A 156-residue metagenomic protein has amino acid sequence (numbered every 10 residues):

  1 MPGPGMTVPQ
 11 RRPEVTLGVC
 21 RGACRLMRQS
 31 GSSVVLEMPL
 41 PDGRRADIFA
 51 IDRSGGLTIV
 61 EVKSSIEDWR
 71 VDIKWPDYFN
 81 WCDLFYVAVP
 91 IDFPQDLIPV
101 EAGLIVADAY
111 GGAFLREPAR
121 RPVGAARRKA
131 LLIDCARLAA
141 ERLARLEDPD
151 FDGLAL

Functional and structural regions predicted by a protein language model:
P2-S32, L36, D42, L97-L156: Non-catalytic C-terminal interaction segments of nucleic acid-processing enzymes
V19, R44, V71-K74: Amphipathic coiled-coil/heptad-repeat helices and related helical stalk/stem segments that mediate oligomerization
M27-Q29, D52-R53, F79-N80: Flexible, charged surface loops at secondary-structure boundaries
S30-S32, G56, D83: Short coil/turn segments at beta-strand junctions that form active-site/ligand-binding loops
E37-P39, E61-D68: Short, flexible loop segments at the rims of nucleotide/cofactor-binding pockets, characterized by
A46-I59: Active-site beta-strand-loop-beta-strand hairpin of nuclease catalytic cores that positions key catalytic residues
S64-D108: Catalytic cores of nucleic-acid endonucleases
